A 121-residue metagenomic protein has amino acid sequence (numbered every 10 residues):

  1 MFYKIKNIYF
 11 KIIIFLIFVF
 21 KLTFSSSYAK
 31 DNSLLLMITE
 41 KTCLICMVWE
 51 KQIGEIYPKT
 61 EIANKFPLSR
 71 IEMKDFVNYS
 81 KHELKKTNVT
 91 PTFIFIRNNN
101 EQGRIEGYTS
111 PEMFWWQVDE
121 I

Functional and structural regions predicted by a protein language model:
M1-I8: N-terminal secretory signal peptides that target proteins for export/translocation
K11-T23: Bacterial N-terminal signal peptides
D31-K41: Short active-site neighborhood of thiol/selenol oxidoreductases, capturing the structured segment around
I38, I62-N78: Thiol-based oxidoreductase modules, predominantly thioredoxin-like and allied folds used for disulfide exchange
T39-I45, V89: Short pre-active-site segment immediately N-terminal to redox-active cysteine/selenocysteine motifs in thiol-based
M47-I62: Typically the conserved alpha-helix immediately C-terminal to a functionally engaged Cys/Sec in thioredoxin-like
T90-G103: A short, hydrophobic beta-strand/beta-hairpin element that forms part of a small beta-sheet core
S110-I121: Thiol-/selenol-based redox modules, centered on thioredoxin-like and closely related oxidoreductase domains
